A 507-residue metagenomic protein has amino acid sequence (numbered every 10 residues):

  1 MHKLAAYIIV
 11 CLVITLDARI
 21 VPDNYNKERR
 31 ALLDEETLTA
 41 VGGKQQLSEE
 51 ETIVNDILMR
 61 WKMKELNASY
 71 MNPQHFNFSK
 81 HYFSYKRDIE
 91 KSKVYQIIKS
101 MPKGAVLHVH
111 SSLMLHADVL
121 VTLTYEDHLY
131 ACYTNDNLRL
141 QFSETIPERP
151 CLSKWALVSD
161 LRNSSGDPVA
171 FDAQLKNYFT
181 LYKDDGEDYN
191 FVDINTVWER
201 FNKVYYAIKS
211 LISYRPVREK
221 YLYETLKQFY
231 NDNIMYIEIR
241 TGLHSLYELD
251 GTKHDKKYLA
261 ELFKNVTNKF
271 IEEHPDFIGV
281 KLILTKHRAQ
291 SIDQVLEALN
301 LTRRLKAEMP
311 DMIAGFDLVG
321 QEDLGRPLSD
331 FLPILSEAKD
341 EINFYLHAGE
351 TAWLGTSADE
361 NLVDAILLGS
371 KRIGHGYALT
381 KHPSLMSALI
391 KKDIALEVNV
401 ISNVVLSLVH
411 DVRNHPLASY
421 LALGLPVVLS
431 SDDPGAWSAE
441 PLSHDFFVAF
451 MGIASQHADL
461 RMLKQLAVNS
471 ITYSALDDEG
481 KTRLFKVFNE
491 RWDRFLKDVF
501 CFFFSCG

Functional and structural regions predicted by a protein language model:
H2-A18: Cleavable N-terminal signal peptides of Sec/SRP-targeted secreted and luminal proteins
A18-F344, E350-G507: Metal-cofactor-binding active-site regions of metalloenzymes
